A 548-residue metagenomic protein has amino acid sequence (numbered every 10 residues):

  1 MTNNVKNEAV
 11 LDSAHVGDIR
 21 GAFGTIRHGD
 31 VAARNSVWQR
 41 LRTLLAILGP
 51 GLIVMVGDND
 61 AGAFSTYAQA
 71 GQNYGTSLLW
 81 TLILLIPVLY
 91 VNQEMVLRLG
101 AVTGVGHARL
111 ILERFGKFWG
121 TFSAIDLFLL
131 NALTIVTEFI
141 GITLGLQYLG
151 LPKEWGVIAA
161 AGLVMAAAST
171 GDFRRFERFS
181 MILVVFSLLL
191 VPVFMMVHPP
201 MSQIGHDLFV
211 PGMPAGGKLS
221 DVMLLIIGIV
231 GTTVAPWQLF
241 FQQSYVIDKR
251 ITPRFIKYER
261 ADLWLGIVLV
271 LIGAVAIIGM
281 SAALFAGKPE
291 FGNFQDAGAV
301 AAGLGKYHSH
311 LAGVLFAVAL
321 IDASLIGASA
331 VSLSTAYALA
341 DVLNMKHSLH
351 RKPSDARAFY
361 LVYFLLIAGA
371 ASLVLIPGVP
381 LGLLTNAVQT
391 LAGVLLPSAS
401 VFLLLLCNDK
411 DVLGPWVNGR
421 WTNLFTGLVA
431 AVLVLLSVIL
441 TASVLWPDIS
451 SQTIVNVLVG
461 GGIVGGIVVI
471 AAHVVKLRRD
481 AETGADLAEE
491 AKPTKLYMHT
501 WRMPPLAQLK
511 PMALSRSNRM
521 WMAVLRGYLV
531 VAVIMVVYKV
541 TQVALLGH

Functional and structural regions predicted by a protein language model:
I26-A32, T66-G71, E94-W119, R174 (+4 more regions): Flexible loop linkers connecting adjacent transmembrane helices in multi-pass alpha-helical membrane transporters
V54, T81-R114, F122-L129, L133: Juxtamembrane transmembrane-helix boundary signature
V88-V102, V246-I247, V268-A299, Q542: Extracellular/periplasmic helix-exit of transmembrane alpha-helices
K117-F118, E154-A159, L265, L269 (+4 more regions): Loop-to-transmembrane helix boundary motifs in multi-pass membrane proteins
A124-I125, Y148-S169, F186-L190, R357-G369 (+1 more regions): Transmembrane alpha-helical segments of multi-pass small-molecule transport proteins
V185-M213, M223-Q243, F402-K410, L436-V444 (+1 more regions): Hydrophobic alpha-helical segments and their helix-loop junctions in multi-pass secondary transporters
D221-L224, W421-A485, R526, V530-V533 (+1 more regions): A generic transmembrane alpha-helix motif of multi-pass inner-membrane proteins
R351-L361, N386-L445, A481-G484: C-terminal membrane-solvent junction of multi-pass transporters and transport-like membrane proteins
